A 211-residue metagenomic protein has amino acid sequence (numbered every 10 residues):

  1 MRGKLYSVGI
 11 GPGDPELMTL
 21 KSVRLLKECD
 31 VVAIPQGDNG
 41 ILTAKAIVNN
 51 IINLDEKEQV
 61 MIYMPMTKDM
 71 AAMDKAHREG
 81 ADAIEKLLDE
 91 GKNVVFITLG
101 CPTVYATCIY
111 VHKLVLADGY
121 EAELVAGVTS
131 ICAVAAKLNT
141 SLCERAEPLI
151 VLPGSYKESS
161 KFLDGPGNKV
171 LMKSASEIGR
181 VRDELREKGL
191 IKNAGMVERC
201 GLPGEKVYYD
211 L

Functional and structural regions predicted by a protein language model:
M1-P15, L20-S22, K27-E121: Class I S-adenosyl-L-methionine
M1-R2, R24-L25, L88-D89, F96 (+3 more regions): Solvent-exposed alpha-helices and their adjacent loops that cap or buttress functional pockets in soluble metabolic
L5, D164-L211: A contiguous loop/helix-start segment that scaffolds small-molecule binding in enzyme catalytic cores
I34, V60-Y63, L124, E144 (+3 more regions): Structural signal for conserved beta-strand scaffold positions within catalytic alpha/beta enzyme cores
N39-I41, T67, T129-C132, L202-G204: Short gly/pro/ser/thr-enriched loop/turn and capping motifs at secondary-structure boundaries
N50-I52, R78, N139-C143, L211: Short, hinge-like loop/turn segments at secondary-structure boundaries
V60-I62, T67, L88, A146-S160 (+1 more regions): Short, basic, helix/turn surface patches
T103-G165: Class I SAM-dependent methyltransferase SAM-binding "motif I" and its flanking Rossmann-like core
